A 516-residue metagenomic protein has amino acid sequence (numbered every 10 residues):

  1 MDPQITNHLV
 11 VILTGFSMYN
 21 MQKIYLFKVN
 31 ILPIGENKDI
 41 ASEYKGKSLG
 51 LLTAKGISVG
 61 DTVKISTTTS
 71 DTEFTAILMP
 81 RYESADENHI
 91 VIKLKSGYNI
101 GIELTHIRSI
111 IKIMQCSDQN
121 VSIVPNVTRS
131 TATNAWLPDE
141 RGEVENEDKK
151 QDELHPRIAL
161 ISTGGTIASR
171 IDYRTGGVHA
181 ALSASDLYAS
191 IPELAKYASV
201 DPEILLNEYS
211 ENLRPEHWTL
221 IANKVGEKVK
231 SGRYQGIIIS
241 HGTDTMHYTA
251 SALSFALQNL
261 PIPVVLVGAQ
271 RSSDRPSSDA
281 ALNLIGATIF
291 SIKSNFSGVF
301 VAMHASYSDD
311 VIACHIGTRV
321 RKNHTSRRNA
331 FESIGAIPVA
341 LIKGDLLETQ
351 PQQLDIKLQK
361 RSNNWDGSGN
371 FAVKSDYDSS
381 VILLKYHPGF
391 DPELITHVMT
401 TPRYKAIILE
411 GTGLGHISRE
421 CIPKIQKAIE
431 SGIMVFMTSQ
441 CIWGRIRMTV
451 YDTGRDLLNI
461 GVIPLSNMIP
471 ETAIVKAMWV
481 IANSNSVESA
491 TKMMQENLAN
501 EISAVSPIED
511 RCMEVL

Functional and structural regions predicted by a protein language model:
I24-E145: Conserved RNA-binding domains used in RNP assembly and mRNA/RNA metabolism
Y25, G50-L51, D118-Q119, T133-K228: ATP/NTP phosphate-donor binding region
S48-G56, K64, S70, M79-R81 (+3 more regions): ATP/nucleoside-binding phosphotransfer catalytic cores, i.e., glycine-rich phosphate-binding loops
P156-R157, I161-S162, D172, A181-A195 (+2 more regions): Accessory alpha-helical/coil subdomains and C-terminal extensions that flank or cap enzyme catalytic cores
I161-T163, I239-H241, V265-G268, F300-A305 (+3 more regions): Short beta-strand segments
S231-M246, P402-L414: Short acidic, glycine-rich surface-loop motifs adjacent to enzyme active sites
I239-I262, I417-Q426: Short Gly/Thr/Asp-enriched flexible loops that form oxyanion-binding sites at enzyme active sites
V267-L346: Internal gly/pro-rich beta-alpha loop/helix module that stabilizes soluble enzyme cofactors or their anionic handles
